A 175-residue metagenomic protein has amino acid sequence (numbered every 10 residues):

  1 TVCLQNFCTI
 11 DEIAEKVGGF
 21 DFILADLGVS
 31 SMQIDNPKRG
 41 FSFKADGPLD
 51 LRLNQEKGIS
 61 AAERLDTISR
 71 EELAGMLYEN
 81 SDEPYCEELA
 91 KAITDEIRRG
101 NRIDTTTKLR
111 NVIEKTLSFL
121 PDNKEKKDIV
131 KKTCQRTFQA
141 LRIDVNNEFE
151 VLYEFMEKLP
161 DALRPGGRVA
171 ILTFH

Functional and structural regions predicted by a protein language model:
T1-H175: S-adenosyl-L-methionine-dependent methyltransferase catalytic core, i.e., the SAM/SAH-binding region
